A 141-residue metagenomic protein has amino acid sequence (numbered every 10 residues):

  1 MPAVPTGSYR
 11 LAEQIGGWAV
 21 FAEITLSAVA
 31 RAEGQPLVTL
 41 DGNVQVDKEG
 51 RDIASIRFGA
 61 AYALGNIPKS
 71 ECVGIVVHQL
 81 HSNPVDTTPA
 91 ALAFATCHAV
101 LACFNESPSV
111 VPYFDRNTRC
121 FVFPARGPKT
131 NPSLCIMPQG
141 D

Functional and structural regions predicted by a protein language model:
M1-D141: Accessory interaction regions appended to the cores of large information-processing enzymes
